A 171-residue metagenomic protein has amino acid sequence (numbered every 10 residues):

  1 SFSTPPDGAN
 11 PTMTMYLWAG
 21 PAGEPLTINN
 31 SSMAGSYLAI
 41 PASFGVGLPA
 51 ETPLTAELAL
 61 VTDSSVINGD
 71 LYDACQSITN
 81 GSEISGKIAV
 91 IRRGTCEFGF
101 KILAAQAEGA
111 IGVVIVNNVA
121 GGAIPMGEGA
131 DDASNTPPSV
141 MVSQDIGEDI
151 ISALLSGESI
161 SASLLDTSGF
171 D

Functional and structural regions predicted by a protein language model:
S1-D171: Structured lumen-facing ectodomains of secretory-pathway proteins
